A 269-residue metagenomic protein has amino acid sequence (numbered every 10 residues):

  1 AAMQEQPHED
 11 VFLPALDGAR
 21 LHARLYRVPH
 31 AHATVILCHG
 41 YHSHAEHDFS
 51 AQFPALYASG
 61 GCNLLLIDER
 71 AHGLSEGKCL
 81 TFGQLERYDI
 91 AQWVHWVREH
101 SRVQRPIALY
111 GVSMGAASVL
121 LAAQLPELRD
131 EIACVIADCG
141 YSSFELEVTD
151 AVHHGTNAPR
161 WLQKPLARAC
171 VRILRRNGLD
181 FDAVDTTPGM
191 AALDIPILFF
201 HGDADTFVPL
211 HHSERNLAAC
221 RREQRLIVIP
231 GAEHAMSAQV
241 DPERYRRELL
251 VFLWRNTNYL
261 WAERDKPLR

Functional and structural regions predicted by a protein language model:
A1-P14, E263-D265, R269: An N-terminal hydrophobic leader/cap segment in hydrolases
Y41-A55: The serine-hydrolase catalytic nucleophile loop
L56-E76: Conserved alpha/beta-hydrolase
L80-S101: Alpha/beta-hydrolase active-site loop
L121-D180, P188: Hydrolase active-site cap/lid region
T186, I195, P209-A218: Short alpha-helix in the alpha/beta-hydrolase fold that links the catalytic acid
A192-D194, F199-H201, D205: Short beta-strand/loop motif that positions the catalytic acidic residue of the alpha/beta-hydrolase fold
A232-R246: Catalytic histidine-centered segment of alpha/beta-hydrolase-like enzymes
